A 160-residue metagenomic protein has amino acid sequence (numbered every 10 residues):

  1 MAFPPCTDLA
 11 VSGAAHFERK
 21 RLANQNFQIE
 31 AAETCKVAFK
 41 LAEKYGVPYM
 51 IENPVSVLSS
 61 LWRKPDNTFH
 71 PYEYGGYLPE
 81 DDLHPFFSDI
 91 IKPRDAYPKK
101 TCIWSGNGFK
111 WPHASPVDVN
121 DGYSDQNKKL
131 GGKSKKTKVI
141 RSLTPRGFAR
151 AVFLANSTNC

Functional and structural regions predicted by a protein language model:
M1: N-terminal Rossmann-like NAD(P) cofactor-binding module of classical short-chain dehydrogenase/reductase
C6-C160: Class I S-adenosyl-L-methionine
